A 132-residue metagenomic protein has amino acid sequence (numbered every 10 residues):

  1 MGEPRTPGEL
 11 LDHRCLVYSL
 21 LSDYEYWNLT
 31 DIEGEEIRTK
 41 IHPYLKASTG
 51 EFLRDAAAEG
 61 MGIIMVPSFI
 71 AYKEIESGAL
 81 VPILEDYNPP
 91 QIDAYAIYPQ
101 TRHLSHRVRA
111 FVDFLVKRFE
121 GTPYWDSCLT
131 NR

Functional and structural regions predicted by a protein language model:
M1-Y18: Flexible hinge/capping segments at coil-to-helix
G8, R54-D55, R109: Alpha-helical segments flanking ligand/cofactor-binding loops in enzyme cores
E9, Y26-K40, E74: Ligand-binding cleft/hinge of the Venus flytrap
L16-Y26: A short, compositionally biased
R38-P82, P89: Hydrophobic hinge/microswitch elements
S68-K73, S77, Y87-R132: C-terminal effector-binding regulatory domain of bacterial HTH transcription factors
